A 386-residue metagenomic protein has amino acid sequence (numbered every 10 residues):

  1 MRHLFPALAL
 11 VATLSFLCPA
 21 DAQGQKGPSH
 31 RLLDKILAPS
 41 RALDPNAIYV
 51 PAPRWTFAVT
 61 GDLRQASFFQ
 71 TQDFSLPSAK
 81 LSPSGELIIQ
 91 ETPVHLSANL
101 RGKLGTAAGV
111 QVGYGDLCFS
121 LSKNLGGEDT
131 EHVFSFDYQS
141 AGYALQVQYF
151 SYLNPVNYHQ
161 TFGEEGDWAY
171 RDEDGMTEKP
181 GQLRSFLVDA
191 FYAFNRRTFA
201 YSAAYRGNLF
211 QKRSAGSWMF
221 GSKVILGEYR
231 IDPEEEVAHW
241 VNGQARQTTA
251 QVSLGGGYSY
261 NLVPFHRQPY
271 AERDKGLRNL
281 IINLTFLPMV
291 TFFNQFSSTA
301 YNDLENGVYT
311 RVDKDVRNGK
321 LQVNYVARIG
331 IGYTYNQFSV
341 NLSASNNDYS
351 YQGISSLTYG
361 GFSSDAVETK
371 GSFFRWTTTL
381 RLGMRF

Functional and structural regions predicted by a protein language model:
K26-L32, I36-R54, N195-G216, P264-I282: Short loop/turn motifs that connect adjacent beta-strands in outer-membrane beta-barrel proteins
W55-V59, F119, A141-V147, V188 (+6 more regions): Transmembrane beta-strands of outer-membrane beta-barrel proteins
Q72, L76-V94, E228-Q337, N346-Y349: Outer-membrane beta-barrel transmembrane domain signature
P93-L96, E131, R171-K179, R206 (+3 more regions): Extracellular loop and loop/strand-boundary signature of outer-membrane beta-barrel proteins
Y114-F134: Transmembrane beta-strand segments that form the barrel wall of outer-membrane beta-barrel proteins
D116-L121, G142-V147, R196-A200, H266-Q268 (+2 more regions): Repeated loop/turn-to-beta-strand initiation elements of outer-membrane beta-barrel proteins
D137-T248, S345: Outer-membrane pore/translocation modules
V188-A190, S372-F386: Outer-membrane beta-barrel "beta-signal"
